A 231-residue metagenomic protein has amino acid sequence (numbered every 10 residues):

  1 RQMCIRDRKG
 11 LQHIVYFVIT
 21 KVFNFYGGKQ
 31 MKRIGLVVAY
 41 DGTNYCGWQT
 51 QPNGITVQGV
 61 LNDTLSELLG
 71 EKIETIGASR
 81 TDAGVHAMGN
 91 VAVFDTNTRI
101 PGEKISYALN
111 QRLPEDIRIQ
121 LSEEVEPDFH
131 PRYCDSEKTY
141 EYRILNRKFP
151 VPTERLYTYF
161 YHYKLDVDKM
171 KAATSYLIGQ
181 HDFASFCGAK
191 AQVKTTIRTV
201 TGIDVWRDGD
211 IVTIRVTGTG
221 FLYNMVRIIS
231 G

Functional and structural regions predicted by a protein language model:
R1-I5: Short, small-residue-biased leader/transition segments that mark boundaries at the very start of proteins
D7-R8, G35: Generic extreme N-terminus detector
R8-K9, Y26: A composition/secondary-structure signal for short, hydrophobic, low-basic-content segments with alpha-helix propensity
K9-F17: Compositionally biased, low-complexity intrinsically disordered regions
Y16-I19, F23-G231: Structured-RNA-binding interfaces characteristic of tRNA pseudouridine synthases
